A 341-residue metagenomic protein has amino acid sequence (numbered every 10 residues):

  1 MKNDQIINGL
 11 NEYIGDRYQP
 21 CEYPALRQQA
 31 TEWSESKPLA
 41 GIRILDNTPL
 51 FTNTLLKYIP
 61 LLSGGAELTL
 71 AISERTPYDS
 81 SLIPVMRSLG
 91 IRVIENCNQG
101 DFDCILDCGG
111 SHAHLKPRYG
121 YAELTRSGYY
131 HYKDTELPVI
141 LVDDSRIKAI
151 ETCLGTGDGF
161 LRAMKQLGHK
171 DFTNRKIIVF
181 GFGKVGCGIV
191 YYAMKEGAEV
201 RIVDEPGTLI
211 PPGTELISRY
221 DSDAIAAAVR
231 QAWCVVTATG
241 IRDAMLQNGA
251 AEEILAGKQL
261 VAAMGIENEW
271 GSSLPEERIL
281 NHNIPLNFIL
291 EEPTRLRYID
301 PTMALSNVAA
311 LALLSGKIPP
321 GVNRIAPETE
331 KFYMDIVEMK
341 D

Functional and structural regions predicted by a protein language model:
M1-L39, I72-T173: Glycine/serine-rich phosphate-binding loop and adjoining beta1-alpha1 elements at the start of nucleotide-handling
N11-R27, L141-F172, L260-D341: Adenosine-phosphate binding glycine-rich loop
A40-T54, G168-M194, D204: Glycine-rich adenosine-cofactor-binding loop
L50-A66: Histidine-anchored nucleotide/phosphate-binding helix
G64-E67, I91, P117-Y119, T135-L137 (+3 more regions): A short helix->loop->beta-strand "cap" motif at the edges of active sites that frequently abuts
L68-L82, F180, K195-G213: NAD(P)-binding Rossmann-fold cofactor-contacting core
I91-D101, E205-Q231: Short acidic low-complexity segments
L106-D107, P117-Y130, C234-L280, D300: ADP-ribose/adenylate-binding Rossmann-like module
